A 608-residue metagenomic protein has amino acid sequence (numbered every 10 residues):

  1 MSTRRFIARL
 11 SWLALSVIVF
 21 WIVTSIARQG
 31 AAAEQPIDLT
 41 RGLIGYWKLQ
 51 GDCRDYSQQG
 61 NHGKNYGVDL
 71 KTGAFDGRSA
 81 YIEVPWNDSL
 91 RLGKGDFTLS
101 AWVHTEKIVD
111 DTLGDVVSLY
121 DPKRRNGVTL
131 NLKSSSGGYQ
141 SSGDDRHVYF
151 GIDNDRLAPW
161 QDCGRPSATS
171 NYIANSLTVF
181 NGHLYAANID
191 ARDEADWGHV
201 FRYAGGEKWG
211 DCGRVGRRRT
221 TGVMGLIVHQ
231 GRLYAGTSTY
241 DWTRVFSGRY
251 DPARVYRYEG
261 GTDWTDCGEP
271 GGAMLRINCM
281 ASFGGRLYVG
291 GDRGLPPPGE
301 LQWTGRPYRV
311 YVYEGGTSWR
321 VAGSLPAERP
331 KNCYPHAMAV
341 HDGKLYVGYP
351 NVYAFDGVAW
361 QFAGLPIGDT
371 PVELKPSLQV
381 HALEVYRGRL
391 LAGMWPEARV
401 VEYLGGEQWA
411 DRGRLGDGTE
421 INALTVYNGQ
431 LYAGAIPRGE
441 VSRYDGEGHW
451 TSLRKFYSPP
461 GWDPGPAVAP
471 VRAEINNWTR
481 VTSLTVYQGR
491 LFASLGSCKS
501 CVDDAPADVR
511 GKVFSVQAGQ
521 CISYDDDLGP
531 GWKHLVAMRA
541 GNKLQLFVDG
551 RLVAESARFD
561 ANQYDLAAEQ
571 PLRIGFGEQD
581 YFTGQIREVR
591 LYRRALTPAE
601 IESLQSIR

Functional and structural regions predicted by a protein language model:
S25-D88, K107-G114, S118-S141, H147-F150 (+5 more regions): Extracytoplasmic low-complexity segments
I44-C53, F97-K107, Q579-R608: Extracellular, beta-strand-rich glycan-interacting domains
D88-K107, N126-K133, G531-H534, I586-V589: A carbohydrate-recognition surface predominantly in extracellular/luminal proteins
R146, S556-Q585: Flexible glycan-contacting loops in extracellular carbohydrate-active proteins
I152-A158, A518-H534: Short, aromatic/His-centered strand-loop micro-motif at the edge of beta-sheets
L157-I173, V179, H183, R192-T221 (+17 more regions): Trp- and S/T/G-rich repeat-edge/linker motifs of beta-rich repeat architectures
G531-Q545: Localized edge beta-strand/strand-to-loop motifs within extracellular or lumenal beta-rich domains
